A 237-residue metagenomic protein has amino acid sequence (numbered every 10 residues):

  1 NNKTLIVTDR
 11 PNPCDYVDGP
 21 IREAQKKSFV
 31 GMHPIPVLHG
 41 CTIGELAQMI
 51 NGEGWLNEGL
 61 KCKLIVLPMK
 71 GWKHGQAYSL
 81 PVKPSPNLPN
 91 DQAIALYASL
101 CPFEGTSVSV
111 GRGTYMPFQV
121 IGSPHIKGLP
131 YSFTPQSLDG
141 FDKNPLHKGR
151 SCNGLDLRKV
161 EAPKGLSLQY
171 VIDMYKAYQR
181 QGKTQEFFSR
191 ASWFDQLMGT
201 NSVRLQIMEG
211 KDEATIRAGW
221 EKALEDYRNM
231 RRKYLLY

Functional and structural regions predicted by a protein language model:
N1-T4: A short helix->loop->beta-strand "cap" motif at the edges of active sites that frequently abuts
I6-K27: Glycine-rich, charge-decorated loop segments at or immediately adjacent to ligand/cofactor-binding or catalytic sites
T8-P11, M69-K70, S123, V160: Active-site-proximal beta-strand/loop segments in catalytic clefts of secreted hydrolases
K27-A98: Conserved anion/nucleotide-ligand pocket segment
G59-K61, Y115, C152: Extracytoplasmic
K70-K148: Glycine-rich, aromatic-lined ligand/substrate-binding cores of catalytic and carbohydrate-binding domains
P117-E221, E225: Conserved functional hotspot residues or short segments at active or partner-binding sites across diverse domains
E221, E225-L235: Flexible, low-complexity junctional segments that flank or bridge functional domains
